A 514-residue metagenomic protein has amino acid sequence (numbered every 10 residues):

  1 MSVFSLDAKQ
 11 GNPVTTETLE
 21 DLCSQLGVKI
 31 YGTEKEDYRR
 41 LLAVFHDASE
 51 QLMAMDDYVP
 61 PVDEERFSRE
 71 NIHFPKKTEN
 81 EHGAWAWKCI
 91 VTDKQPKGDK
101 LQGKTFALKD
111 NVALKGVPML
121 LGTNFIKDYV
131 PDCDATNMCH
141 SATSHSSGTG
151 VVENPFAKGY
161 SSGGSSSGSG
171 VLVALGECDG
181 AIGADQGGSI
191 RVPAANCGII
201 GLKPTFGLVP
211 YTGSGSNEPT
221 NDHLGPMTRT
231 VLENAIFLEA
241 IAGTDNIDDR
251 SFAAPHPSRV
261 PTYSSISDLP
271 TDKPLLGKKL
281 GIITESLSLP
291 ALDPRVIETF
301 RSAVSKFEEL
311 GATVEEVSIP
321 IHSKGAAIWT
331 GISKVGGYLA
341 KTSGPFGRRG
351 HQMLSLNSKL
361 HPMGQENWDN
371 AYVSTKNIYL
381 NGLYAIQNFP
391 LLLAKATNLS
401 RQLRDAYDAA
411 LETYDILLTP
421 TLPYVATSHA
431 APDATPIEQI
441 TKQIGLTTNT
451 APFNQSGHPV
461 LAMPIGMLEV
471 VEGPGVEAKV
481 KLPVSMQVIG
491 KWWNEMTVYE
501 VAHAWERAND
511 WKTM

Functional and structural regions predicted by a protein language model:
M1-K97, G243-A451, Q455, L468-A478 (+2 more regions): Amidase signature
W85-C89, T105-A107, F125-Y129, D222-R229 (+2 more regions): Short, well-ordered beta-strand elements within core beta-sheets of diverse protein domains
D99-D134: Enzymes and membrane/adaptor proteins characterized by extended Gly/Ser/Thr/Asp/Glu-rich, aromatic-dotted
K115-V117, V192, P210-T212, I236 (+3 more regions): Short helix/loop capping segments that flank catalytic or ligand/cofactor-binding pockets
M119, A142, R191-N196, G213-S214 (+5 more regions): Short acidic, glycine/serine/threonine-rich loops at helix termini
I126-D128, G148-T149, K158-G159, L393-N398 (+1 more regions): Short, flexible loop segments at the rims of nucleotide/cofactor-binding pockets, characterized by
D134-D245, S456-G466, P483-S485: Short glycine/serine-rich loop segments
P226, E477-K491, V498-V501: Short, well-ordered beta-strand elements
